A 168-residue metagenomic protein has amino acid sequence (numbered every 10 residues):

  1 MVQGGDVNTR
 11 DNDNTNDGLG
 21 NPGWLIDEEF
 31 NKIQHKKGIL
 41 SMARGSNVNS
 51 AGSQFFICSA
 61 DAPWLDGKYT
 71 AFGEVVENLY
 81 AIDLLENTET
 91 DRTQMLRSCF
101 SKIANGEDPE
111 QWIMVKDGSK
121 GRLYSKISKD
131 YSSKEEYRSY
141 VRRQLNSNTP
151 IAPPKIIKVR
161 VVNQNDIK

Functional and structural regions predicted by a protein language model:
M1-K168: Cyclophilin-like peptidyl-prolyl cis-trans isomerases
